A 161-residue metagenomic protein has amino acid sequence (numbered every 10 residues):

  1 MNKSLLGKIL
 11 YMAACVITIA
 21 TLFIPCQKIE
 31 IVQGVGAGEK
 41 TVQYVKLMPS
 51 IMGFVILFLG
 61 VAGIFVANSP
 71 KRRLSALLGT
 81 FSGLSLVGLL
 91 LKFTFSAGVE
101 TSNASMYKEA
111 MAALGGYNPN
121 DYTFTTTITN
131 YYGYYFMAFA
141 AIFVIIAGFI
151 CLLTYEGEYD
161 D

Functional and structural regions predicted by a protein language model:
M1-D161: Compact integral membrane and secretory-pathway proteins
